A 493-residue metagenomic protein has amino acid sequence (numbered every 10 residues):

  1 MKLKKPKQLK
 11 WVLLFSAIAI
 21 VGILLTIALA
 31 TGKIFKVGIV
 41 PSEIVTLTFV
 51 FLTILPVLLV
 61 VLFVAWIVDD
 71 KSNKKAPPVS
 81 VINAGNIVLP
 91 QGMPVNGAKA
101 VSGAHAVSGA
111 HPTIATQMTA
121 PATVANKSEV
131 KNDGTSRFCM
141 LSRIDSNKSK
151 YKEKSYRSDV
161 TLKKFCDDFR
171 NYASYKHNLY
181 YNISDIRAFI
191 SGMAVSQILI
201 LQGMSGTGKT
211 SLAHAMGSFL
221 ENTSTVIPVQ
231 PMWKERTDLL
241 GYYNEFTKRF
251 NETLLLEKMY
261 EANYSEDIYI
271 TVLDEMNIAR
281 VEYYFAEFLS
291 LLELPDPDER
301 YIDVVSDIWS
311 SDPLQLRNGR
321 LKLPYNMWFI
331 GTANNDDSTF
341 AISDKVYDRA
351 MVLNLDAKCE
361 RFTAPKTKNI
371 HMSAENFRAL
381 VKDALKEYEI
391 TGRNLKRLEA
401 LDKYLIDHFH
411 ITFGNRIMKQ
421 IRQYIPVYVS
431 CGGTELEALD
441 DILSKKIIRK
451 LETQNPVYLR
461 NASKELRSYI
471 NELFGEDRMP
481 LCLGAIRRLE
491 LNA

Functional and structural regions predicted by a protein language model:
M1-I23: Juxtamembrane interface helix immediately N-terminal to a transmembrane segment
M1-K5, T31-V37, D70-N73: Cytoplasmic membrane-interface regions of multi-pass membrane proteins
F15-V21, L47-V61, R449: Hydrophobic alpha-helical membrane-embedded or membrane-associated segments
L29-L47: Membrane-interfacial hairpin junctions
F49-G97, I114, A120-E375, A379: AAA+ P-loop NTPase catalytic core and its hallmark functional loops
G97-G103, G109: Small-residue-biased low-complexity repeat regions
R137-S149, K368-A493: Alpha-helical lid/collar subdomain of P-loop NTPases
